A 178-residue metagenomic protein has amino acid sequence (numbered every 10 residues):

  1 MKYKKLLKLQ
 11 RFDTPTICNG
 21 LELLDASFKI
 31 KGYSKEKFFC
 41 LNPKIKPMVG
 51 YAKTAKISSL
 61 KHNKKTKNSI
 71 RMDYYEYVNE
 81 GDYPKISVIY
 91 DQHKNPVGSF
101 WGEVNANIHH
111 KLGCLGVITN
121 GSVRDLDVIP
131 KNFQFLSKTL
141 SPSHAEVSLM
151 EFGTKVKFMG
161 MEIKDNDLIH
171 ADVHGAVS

Functional and structural regions predicted by a protein language model:
M1-G81: Intrinsically disordered, low-complexity regions enriched in acidic/Ser/Thr/Pro/Gln residues
L21, H109, D167-I169: Buried hydrophobic positions in well-ordered alpha/beta secondary-structure cores of metabolic enzymes
L23-G32, N105, L112, G121: Protein maturation boundaries and topogenic segments
I30-Y33, V88-Y90, V117-G121, F135-S137 (+1 more regions): General beta-strand structural signal in soluble alpha/beta enzymes
V49-G50, D82-K85, L112-L115, P130-F133 (+3 more regions): Short coil/turn connectors at secondary-structure junctions
Y77-T119: Extracellular/luminal Protease-associated
A106-S141: Ligand/cofactor pocket segment of small-molecule handling proteins
L140-S178: Acidic, glycine-rich flexible loop/linker segments
